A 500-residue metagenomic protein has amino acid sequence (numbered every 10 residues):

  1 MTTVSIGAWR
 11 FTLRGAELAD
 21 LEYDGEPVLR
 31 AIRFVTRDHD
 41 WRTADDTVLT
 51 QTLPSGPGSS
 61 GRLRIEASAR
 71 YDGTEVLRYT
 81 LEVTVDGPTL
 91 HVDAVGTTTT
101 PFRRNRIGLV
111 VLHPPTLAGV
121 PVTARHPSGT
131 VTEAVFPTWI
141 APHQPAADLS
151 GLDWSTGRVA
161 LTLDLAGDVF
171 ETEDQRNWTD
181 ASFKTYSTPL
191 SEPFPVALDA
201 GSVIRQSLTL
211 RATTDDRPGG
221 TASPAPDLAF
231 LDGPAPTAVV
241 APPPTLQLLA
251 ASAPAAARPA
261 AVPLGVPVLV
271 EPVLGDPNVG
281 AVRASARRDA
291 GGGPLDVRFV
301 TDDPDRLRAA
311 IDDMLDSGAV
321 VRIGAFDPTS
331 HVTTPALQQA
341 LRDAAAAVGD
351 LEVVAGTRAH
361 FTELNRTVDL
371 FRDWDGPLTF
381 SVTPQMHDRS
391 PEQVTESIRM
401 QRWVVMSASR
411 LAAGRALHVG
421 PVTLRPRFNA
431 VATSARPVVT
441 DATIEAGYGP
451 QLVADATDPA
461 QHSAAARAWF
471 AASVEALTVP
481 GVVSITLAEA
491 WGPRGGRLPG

Functional and structural regions predicted by a protein language model:
M1-E66: Acidic-aromatic substrate-binding/catalytic surfaces of carbohydrate-active enzymes
R37-D93, D174, S182: Extended, loop-rich substrate-binding clefts of extracytoplasmic carbohydrate-active enzymes
A69-G73, V83-G87, G96-T100, V111-P115 (+3 more regions): Beta-strand elements of well-folded, non-transmembrane domains
R70, D153-P234, E271: Beta-strand-rich recognition/accessory modules
P88-A166: Polysaccharide-binding surfaces and accessory modules of carbohydrate-active proteins
G220-D276: Boundary/entry segment of secreted carbohydrate-active catalytic domains
P226-A251, R288, G292, T301-G324 (+2 more regions): Non-catalytic scaffold segments within catalytic domains of secreted glycoside hydrolases
V268-N278, D296-T301, V320-T333: Catalytic beta/alpha-barrel core
